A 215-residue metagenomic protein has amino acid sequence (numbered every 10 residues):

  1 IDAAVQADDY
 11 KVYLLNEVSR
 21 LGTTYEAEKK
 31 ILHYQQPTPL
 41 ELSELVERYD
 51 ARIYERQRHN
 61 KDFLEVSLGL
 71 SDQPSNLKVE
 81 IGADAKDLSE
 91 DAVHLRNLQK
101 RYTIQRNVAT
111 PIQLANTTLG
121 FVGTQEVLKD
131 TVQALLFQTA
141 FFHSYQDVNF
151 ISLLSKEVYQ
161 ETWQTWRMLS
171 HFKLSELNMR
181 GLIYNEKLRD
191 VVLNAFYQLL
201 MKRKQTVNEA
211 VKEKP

Functional and structural regions predicted by a protein language model:
I1-P215: Accessory regions of macromolecular translocation/handling assemblies
